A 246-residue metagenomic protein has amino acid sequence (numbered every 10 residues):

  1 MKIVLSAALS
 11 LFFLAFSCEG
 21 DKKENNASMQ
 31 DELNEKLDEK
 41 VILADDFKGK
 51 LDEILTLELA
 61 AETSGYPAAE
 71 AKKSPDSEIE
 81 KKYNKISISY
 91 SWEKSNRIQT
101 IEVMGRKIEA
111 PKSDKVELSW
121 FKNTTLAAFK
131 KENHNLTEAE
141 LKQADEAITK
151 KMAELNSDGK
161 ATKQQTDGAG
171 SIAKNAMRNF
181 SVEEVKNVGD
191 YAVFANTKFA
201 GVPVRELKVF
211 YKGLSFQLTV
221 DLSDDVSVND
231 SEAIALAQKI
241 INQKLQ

Functional and structural regions predicted by a protein language model:
K2-A8: Sec-dependent signal peptide recognition, specifically the positively charged N-region followed immediately by
L14-S17: C-terminal motif of bacterial Sec signal peptides marking the signal peptidase cleavage site
G20-M104: N-terminal "mature-domain start" segment
M29, D158-Q246: A short, solvent-exposed beta-edge/loop patch
Y66-N187, Y191-F194: Short, solvent-exposed recognition patches
